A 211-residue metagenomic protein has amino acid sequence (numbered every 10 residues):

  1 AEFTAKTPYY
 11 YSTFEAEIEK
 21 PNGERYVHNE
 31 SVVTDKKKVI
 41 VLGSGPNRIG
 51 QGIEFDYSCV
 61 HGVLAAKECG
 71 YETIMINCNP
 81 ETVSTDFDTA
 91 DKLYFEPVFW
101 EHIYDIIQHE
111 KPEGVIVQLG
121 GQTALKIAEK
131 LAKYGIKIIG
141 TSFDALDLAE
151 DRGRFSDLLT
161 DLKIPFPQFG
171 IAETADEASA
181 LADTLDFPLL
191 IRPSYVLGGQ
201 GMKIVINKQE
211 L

Functional and structural regions predicted by a protein language model:
A1-L211: N-terminal beta-alpha lobe that positions the nucleotide/phosphoryl donor in ATP/NTP-coupled carboxylate activation
